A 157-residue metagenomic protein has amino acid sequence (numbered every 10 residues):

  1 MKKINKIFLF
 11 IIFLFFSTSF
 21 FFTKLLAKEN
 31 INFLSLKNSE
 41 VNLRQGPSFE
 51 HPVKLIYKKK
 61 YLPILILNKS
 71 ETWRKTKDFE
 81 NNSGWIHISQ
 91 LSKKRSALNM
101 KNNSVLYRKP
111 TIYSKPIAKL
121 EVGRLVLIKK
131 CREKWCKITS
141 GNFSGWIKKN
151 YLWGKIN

Functional and structural regions predicted by a protein language model:
M1-I11: Bacterial N-terminal signal peptides that target proteins for export
F13-F15, R44: Compositionally biased, low-complexity segments
F15-K24: C-terminal segment of classical bacterial N-terminal signal peptides
L25-Q45, L55-K60, L67-K109, K115-K134 (+2 more regions): SH3-family beta-barrel domains
S48-H51: Second-shell loop/turn segments in exported
